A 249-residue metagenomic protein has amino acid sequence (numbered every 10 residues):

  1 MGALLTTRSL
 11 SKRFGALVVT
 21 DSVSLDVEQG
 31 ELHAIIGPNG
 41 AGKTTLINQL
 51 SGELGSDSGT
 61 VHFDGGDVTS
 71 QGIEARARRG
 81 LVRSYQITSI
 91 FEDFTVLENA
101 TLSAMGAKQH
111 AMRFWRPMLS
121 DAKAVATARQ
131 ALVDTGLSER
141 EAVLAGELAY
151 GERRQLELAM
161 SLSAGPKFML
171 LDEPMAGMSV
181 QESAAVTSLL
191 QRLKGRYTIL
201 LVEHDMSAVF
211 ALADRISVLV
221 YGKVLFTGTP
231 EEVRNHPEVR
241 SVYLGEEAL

Functional and structural regions predicted by a protein language model:
G2-L249: Glycine-rich phosphate-binding loops of nucleotide-dependent enzymes
